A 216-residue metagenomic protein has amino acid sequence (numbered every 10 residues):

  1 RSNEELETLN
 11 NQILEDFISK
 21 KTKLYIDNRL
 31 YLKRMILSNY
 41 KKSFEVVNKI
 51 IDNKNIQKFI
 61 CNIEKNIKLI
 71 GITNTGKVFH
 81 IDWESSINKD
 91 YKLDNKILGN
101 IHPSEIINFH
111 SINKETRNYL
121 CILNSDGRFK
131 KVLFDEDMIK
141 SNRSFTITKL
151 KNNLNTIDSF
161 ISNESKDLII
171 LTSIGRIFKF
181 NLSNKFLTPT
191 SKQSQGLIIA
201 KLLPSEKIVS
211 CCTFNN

Functional and structural regions predicted by a protein language model:
R1-N216: Short, structured "edge-of-domain" segments at secondary-structure transitions
